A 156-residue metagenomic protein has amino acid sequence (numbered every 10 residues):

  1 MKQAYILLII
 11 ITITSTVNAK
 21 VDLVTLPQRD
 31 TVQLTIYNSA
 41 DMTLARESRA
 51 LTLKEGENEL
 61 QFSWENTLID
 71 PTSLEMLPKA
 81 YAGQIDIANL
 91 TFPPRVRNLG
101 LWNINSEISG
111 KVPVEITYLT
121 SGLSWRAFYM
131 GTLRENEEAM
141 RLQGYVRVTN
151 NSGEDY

Functional and structural regions predicted by a protein language model:
Q3-Y5, T16-Y156: Long, intrinsically disordered, low-complexity accessory segments associated with secretion and vesicular trafficking
L7-I13: Cleavable N-terminal targeting peptides that direct proteins into the secretory/outer-membrane pathway or into
